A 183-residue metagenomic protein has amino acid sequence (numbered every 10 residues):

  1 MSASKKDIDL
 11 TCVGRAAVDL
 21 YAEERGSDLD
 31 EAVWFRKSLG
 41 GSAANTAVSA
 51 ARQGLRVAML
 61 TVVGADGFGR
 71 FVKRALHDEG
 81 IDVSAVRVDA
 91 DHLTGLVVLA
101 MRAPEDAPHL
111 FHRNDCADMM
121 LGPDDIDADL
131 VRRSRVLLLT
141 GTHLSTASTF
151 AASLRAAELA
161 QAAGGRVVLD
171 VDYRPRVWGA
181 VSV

Functional and structural regions predicted by a protein language model:
M1-D82, E105: Glycine-rich phosphate/adenosyl-contacting loop at the front of the ribokinase-like
M1-D9, D125-D129, A152-A162: Short amphipathic alpha-helices and their capping/turn segments at secondary-structure boundaries
V13-A16, V63, R113-D115, T140-T142 (+1 more regions): Fold-independent oxyanion-binding glycine-rich loops and adjacent beta-strand/coil segments at enzyme active sites
L20, D106, M119, S145-T146 (+1 more regions): Short glycine-rich, flexible loops that bind phosphorylated cofactors or substrates
R25-L29, K73-A75, D125-I126, A151-L154 (+1 more regions): Short, glycine/charged-enriched secondary-structure capping and boundary segments
S38-N45, L121-P123, S182-V183: Short secondary-structure boundary/capping elements
R56-L139: Conserved N-terminal subdomain of the carbohydrate kinase-like
V136, T142-V183: Conserved beta-alpha-beta core of the PfkB/ribokinase-like small-molecule kinase fold
